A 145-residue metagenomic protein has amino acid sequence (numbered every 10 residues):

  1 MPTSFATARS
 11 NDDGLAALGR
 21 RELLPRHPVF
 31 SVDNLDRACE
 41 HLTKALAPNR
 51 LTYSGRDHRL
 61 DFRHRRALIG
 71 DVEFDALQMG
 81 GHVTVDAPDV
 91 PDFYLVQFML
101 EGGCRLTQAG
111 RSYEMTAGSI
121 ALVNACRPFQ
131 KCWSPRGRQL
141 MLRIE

Functional and structural regions predicted by a protein language model:
P2-G70: A short, N-terminal "cap"/entry segment at the start of jelly-roll beta-barrel domains of the cupin/DSBH fold
Y53, H58-E145: N-terminal regulatory/effector-sensing and dimerization cores that precede helix-turn-helix DNA-binding domains
